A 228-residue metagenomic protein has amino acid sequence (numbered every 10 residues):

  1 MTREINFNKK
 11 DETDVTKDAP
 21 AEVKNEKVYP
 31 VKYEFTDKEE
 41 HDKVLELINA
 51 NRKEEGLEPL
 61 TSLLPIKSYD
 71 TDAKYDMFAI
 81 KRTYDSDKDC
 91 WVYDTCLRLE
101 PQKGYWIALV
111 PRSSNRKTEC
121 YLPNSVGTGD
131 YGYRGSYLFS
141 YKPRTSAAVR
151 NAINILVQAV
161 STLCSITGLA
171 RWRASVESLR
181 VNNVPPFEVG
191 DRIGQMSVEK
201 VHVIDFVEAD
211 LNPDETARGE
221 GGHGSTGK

Functional and structural regions predicted by a protein language model:
T2-K228: DUTPase catalytic domain/fold
